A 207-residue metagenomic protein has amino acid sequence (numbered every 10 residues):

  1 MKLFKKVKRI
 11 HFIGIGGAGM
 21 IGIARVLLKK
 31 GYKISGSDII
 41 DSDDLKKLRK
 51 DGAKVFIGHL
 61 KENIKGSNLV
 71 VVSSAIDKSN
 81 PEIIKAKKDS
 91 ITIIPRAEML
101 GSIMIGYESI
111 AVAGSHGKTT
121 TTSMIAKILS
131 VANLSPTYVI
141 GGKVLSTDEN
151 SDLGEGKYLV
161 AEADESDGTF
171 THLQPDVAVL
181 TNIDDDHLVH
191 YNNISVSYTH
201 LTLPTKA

Functional and structural regions predicted by a protein language model:
M1-F56, G66-V70, K88-I91, S123: ATP-dependent carboxylate-amine ligase
L3, V26-K29, R49, E62-N63 (+1 more regions): Phosphate-binding loop of NTP-binding sites
H59: Conserved acidic residues
T202-A207: A short, hydrophobic C-terminal helix/tail in secreted or cell-surface proteins
